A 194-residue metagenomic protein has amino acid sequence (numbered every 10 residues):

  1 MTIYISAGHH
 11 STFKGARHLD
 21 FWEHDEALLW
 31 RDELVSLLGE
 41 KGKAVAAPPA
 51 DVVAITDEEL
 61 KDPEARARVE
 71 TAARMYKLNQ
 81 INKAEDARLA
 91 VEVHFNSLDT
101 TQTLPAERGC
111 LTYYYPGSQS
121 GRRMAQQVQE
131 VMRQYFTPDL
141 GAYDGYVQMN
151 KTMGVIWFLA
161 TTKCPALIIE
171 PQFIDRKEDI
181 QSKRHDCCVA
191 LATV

Functional and structural regions predicted by a protein language model:
M1-A72, K77-L78, A106-R108: Active-site histidine-acidic residue metal-binding/catalytic motifs, centered on HxH/HExxH-like signatures
M1-T2, G39-A44, A84-A90, Y135-P138 (+1 more regions): Loop/turn elements at helix/coil->beta-strand transitions in domains of secreted/extracellular proteins
Y4-S6, H10-G15, H24, Q80 (+2 more regions): Active-site-adjacent mobile loop/cap segments within catalytic or ligand-binding domains
H10-W22, S97-Q127, V131: A short, glycine/acidic-enriched catalytic loop
F21-L29, A72, S118-R123, E178-D186: Soluble non-cytosolic domains of exported or imported proteins
L34, L38, G42, N82-E85 (+5 more regions): Sec/Tat-exported extracytoplasmic proteins
P63, A67, T71-E85, L89-E92 (+3 more regions): N-terminal catalytic cores of peptidoglycan-degrading enzymes
S120-Q148: Active-site-adjacent substrate-binding region of metalloamidase/peptidase-like peptide-processing proteins
